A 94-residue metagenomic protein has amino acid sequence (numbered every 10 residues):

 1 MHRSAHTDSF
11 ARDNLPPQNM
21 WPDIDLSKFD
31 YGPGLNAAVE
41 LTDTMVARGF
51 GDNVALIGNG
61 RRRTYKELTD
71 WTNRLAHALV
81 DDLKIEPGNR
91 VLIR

Functional and structural regions predicted by a protein language model:
H2-D13, Y31-A55, D70-R74: A short N-terminal helical cap/helix-turn-helix that marks the beginning of AMP-binding/adenylate-forming
Q18-S27: Short, contiguous pre-domain boundary segments
W21-P22, R48, N59: General secondary-structure edge motif
L26, M45, L79-V80: Hydrophobic alpha-helix position signal
L26-G34, I57-R62: Acyl-group handling in specialized metabolite and lipid biosynthesis
V39, D52-R94: Conserved AMP-binding/adenylate-forming core of the ANL superfamily
